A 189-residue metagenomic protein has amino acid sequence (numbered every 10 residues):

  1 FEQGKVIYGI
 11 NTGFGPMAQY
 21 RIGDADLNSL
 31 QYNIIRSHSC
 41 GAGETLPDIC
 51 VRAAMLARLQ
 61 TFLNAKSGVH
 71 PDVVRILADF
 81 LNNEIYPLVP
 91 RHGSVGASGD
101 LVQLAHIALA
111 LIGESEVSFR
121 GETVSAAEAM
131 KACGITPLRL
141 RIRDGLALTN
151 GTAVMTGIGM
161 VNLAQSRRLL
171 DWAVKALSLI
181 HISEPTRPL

Functional and structural regions predicted by a protein language model:
F1-V6, L77-R91, C133-L138, R143 (+1 more regions): Short, hydrophobic/aliphatic alpha-helical segments
V6-Y20, R91-L111, T152-T156, V161-N162 (+2 more regions): Conserved phosphate/anionic-ligand binding catalytic regions in large, soluble enzymes, centered on
G23-N33, F80, A105-G113, W172: Structural signature of FAD isoalloxazine-binding scaffolds in flavoprotein oxidoreductases
L27, P87-P90, S94-I142: Glycine/threonine-rich beta-strand-loop-alpha-helix active-site module that forms ligand/phosphate-binding
L27-P90: Anion-binding (especially nucleotide phosphate/pyrophosphate-binding) glycine-rich loop and adjoining beta-alpha core
C40-G68, A126-M160: A structural-propensity feature for long, helix-poor, extended segments
I180-L189: Single conserved hydrophobic/aromatic residue that forms the stacking wall/gate of nucleotide- or nucleobase-binding
